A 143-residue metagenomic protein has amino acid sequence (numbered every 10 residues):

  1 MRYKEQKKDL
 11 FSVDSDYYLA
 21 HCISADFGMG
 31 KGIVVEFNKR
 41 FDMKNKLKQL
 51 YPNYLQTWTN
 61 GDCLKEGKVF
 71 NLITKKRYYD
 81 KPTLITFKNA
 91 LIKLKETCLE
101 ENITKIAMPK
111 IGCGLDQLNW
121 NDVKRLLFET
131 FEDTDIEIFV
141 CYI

Functional and structural regions predicted by a protein language model:
M1-I143: Macrodomain-like recognition of ADP-ribose-binding/processing modules
